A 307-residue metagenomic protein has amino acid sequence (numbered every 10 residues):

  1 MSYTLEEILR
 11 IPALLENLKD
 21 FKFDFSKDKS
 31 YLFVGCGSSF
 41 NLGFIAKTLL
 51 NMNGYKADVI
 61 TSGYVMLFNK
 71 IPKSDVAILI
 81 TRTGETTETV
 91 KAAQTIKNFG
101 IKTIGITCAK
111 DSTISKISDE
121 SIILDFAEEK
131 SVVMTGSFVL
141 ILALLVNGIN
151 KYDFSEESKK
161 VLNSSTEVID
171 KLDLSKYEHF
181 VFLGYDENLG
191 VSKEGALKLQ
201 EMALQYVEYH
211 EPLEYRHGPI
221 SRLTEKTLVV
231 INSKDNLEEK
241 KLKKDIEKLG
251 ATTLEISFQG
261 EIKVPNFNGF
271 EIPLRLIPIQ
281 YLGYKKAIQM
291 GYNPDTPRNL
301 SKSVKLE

Functional and structural regions predicted by a protein language model:
M1-K29, L162-S164: An N-terminal, well-structured beta->alpha segment
M1-L14, I104, E129-S137, N268-I277: A cross-family phosphate/adenosyl-ligand binding-site feature
L15, K160-V168, V207-H217: A general structural motif
N17-Y31, V168-Y177, L223: Glycine-rich phosphate/diphosphate-binding loops that line cofactor/substrate pockets in enzymes
F23-K159, S165-T166, Y185, L228-I262 (+2 more regions): Glycine-rich phosphate-binding loops that contact phosphosugars or nucleotide phosphates
E178, F182-L254, I262-K263: Acidic catalytic cores of enzymes that act on phosphate-bearing nucleotides/polynucleotides
V264-N293: Structured C-terminal subdomain patch of bacterial secreted/periplasmic proteins
M290-E307: A short, charged, Gly/Pro-tolerant segment at domain boundaries
